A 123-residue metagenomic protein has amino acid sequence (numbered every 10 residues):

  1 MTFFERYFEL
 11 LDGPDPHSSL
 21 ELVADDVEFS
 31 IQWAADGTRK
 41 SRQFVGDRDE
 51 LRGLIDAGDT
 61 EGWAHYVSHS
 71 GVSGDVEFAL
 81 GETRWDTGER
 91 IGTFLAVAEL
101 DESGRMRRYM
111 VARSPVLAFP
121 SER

Functional and structural regions predicted by a protein language model:
M1-D15: Short, aromatic-enriched amphipathic alpha-helices that serve as compact interaction elements
Y7-F8, F29, F94, Y109: Aromatic side chains
H17-L20, A24-S73: A solvent-exposed, acidic/Ser-Thr-rich amphipathic alpha-helical stretch
D49-R123: A beta-strand edge to alpha-helix "cap/lid" segment located at domain peripheries
